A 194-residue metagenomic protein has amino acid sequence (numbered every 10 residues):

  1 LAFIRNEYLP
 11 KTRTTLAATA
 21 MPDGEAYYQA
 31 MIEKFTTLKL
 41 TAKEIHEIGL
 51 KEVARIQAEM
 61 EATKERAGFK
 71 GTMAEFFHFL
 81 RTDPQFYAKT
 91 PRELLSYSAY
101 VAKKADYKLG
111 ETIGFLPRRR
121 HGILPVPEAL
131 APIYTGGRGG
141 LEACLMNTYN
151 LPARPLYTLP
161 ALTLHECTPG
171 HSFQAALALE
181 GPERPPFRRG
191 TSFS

Functional and structural regions predicted by a protein language model:
L1-S194: N-terminal maturation segment of proteins
